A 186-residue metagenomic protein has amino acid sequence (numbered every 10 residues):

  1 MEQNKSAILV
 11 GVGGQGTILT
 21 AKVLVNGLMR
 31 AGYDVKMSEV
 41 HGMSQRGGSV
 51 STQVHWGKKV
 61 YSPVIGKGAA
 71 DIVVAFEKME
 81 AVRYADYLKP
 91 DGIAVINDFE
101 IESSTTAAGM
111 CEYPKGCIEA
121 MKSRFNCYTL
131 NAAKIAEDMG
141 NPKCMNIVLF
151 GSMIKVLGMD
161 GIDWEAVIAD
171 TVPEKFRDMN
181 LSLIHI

Functional and structural regions predicted by a protein language model:
M1-I184: Active-site cofactor/cluster-binding pocket
